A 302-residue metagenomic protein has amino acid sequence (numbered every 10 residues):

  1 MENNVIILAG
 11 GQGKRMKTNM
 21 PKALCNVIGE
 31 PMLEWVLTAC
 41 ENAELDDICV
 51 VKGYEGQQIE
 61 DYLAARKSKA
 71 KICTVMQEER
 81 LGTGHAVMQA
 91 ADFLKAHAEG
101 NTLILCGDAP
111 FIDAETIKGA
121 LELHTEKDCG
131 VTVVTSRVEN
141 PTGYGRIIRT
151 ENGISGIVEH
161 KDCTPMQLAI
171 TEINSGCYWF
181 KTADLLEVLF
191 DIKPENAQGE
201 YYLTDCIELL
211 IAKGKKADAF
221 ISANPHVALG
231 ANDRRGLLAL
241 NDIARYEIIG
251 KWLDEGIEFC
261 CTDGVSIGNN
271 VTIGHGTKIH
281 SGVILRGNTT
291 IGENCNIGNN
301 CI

Functional and structural regions predicted by a protein language model:
M1-N4, P31-L105, F111-E122, E126: Conserved N-terminal catalytic core of the sugar/cofactor nucleotidyltransferase
M1-T18: N-terminal nucleotide-binding beta1-loop-alpha1 segment
V5-I7, C49-V50, I104, V131-V134 (+1 more regions): Structural beta-sheet core signal
N19-V36: Short catalytic helix/loop segments, enriched in acidic residues and glycine and frequently bearing histidine
N26, F111, W179, G230-A231: Short aromatic/basic micro-patch
Q57, I112-A197, T204: Conserved core of the sugar-phosphate nucleotidyltransferase
Q198-I302: Left-handed beta-helix
